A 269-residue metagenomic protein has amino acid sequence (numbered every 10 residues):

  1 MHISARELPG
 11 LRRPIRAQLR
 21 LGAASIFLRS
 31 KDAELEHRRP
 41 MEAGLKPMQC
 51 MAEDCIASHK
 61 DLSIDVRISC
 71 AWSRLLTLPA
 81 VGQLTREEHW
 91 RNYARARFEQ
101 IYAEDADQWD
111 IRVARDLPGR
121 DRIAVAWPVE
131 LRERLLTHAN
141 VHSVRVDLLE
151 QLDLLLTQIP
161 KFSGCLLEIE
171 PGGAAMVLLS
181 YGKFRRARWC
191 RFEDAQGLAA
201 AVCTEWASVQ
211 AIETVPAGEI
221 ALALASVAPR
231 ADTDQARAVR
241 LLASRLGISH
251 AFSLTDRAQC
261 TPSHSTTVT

Functional and structural regions predicted by a protein language model:
M1-T269: Hydrophobic/aromatic-enriched cytosolic interaction surfaces used to assemble or bind macromolecules
